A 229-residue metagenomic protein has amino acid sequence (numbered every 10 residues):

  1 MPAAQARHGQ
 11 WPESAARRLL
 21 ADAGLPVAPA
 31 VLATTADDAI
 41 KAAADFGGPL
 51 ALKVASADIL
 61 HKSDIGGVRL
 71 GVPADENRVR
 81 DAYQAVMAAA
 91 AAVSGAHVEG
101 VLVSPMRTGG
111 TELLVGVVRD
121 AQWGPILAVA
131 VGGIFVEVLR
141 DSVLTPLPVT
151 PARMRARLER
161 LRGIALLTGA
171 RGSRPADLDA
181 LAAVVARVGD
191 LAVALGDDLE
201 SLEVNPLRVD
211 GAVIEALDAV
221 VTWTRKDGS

Functional and structural regions predicted by a protein language model:
M1-S229: ATP-dependent carboxylate/acyl-activation modules
